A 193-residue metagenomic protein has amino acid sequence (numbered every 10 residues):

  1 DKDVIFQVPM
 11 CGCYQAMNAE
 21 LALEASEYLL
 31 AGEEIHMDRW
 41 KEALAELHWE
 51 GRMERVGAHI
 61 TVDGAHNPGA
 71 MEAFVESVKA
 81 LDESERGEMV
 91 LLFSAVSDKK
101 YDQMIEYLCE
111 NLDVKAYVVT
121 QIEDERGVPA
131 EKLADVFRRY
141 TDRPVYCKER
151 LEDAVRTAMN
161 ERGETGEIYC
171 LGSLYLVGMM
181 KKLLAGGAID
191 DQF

Functional and structural regions predicted by a protein language model:
K2-A116: Nucleotide phosphate-binding/pyrophosphate-handling subdomain across enzymes that bind or process nucleotide phosphates
L21, R162-G172, L176: Short SAM/SAH-binding signature in class I
V56, R156, Y169, K182-G186: Peripheral terminal appendages
I60, P68, I105-E167: C-terminal helical cap/extension that packs against the catalytic core of soluble nucleotide-cofactor enzymes
A73-V75, R86, Q103-E106, A130-K132 (+2 more regions): Short amphipathic alpha-helical segments
F93-V96, Q121-I122, L171-L174: Glycine-rich beta-strand-to-loop/alpha-helix junction loops that act as flexible
S97-K99, E125, D153, L176: Surface-exposed, flexible loop/turn segments at secondary-structure boundaries
S173-F193: Glycine/aspartate-rich loop-and-adjacent alpha/beta segment that forms the canonical ThDP
